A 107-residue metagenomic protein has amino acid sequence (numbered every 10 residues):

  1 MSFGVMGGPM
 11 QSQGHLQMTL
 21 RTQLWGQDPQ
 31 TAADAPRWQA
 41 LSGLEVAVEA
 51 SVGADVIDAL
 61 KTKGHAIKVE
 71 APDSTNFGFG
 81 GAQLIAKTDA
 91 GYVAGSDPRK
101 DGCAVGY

Functional and structural regions predicted by a protein language model:
M1-P72: Proteins synthesized as precursors that undergo proteolytic processing into mature forms
A54-Y107: Cofactor-centric catalytic regions
